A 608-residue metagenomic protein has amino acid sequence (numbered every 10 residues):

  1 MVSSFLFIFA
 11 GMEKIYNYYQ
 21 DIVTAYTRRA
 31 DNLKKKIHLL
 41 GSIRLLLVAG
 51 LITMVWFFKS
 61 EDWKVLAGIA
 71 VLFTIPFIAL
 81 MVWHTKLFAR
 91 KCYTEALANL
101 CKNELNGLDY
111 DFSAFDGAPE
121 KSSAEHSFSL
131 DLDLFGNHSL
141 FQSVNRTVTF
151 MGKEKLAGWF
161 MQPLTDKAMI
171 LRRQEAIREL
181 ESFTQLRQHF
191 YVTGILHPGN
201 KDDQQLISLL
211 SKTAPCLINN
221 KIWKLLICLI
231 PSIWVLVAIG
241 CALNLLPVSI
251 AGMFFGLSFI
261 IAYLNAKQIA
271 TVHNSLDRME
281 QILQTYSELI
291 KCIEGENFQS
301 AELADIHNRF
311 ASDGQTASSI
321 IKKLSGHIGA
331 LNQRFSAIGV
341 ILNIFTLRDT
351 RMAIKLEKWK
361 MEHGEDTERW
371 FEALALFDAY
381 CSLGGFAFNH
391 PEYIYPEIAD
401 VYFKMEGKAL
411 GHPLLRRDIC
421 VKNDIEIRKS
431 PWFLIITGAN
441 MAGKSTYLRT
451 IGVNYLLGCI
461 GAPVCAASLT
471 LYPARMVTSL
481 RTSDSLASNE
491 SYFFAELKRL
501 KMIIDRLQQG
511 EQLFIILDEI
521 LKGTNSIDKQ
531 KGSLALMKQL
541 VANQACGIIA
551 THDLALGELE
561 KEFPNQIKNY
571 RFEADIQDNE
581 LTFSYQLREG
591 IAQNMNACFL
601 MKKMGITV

Functional and structural regions predicted by a protein language model:
M1-G11: Short, Lys/Arg-enriched N-terminal segments with co-localized hydrophobic residues within the first ~10-30 amino acids
F9-A439, T446-M476, K498-R499: Alpha-helical coupling/stalk and coiled-coil linker elements that connect catalytic or binding modules and transmit
L80-M81, A262, L383, N389-V608: ATPase nucleotide-binding head domains, primarily ABC-like/P-loop NTPase cores
